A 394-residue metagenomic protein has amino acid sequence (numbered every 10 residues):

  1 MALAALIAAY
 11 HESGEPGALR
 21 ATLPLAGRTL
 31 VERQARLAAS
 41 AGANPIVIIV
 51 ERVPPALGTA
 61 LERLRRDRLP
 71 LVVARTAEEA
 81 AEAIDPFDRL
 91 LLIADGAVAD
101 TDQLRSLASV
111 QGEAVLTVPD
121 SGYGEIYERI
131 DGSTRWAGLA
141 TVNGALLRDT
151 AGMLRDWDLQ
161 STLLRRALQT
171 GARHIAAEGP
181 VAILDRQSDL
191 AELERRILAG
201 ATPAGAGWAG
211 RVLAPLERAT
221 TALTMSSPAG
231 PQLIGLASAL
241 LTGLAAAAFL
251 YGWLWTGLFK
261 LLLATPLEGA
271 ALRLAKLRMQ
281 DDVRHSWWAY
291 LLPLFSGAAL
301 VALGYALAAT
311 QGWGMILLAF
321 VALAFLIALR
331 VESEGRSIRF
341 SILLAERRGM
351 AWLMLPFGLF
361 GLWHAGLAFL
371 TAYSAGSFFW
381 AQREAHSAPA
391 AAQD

Functional and structural regions predicted by a protein language model:
M1-A18, W380: N-terminal nucleotide-binding beta1-loop-alpha1 segment
A21-Q34: Short catalytic helix/loop segments, enriched in acidic residues and glycine and frequently bearing histidine
L37-A43: Short, acidic, metal-binding catalytic loop of nucleotide-sugar glycosyltransferases
R52-L104, T221: Short phosphate-binding loop-to-helix
D85-P86, A97-T170, D281-G312, S337-W352: Conserved core of the sugar-phosphate nucleotidyltransferase
R135-T242: Conserved alpha/beta core of the MobA/IspD/sugar-nucleotide pyrophosphorylase nucleotidyltransferase superfamily
L213-L291: Core alpha-helical transmembrane segments of integral membrane proteins
L291-D394: Generic detector of multi-pass transmembrane helix bundles and their immediately adjacent loops in polytopic membrane
